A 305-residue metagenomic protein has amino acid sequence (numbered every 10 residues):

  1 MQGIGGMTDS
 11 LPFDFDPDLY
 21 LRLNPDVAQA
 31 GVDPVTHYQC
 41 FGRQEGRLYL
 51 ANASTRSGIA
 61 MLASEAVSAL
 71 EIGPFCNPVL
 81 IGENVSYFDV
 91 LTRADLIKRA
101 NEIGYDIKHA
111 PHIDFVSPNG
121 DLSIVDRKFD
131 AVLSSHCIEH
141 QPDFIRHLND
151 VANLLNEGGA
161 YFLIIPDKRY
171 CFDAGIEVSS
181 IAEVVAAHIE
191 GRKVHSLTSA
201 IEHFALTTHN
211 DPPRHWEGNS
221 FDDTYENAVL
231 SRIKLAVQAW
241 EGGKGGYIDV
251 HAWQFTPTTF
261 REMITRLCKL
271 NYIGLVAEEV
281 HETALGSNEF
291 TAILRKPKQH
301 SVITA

Functional and structural regions predicted by a protein language model:
M1-R56: Charge-rich, low-complexity intrinsically disordered regions
S10, A131-P142, D249-Q254, H281: Short, charged/polar micro-motifs that form catalytic or ligand-binding hotspots
Q44-L48, Q299-T304: Short, charged/polar, Gly/Pro-enriched secondary-structure boundary elements
A51-V67: Active-site donor-binding segments of glycosyltransferases and PAPS-dependent sulfotransferases
A53, A69, G274-V276: Eukaryotic beta-rich interaction modules
M61, V67-G175, A292-K296: Conserved SAM-binding loop
I107-D121, R146, D150-N156, A160-H300: S-adenosyl-L-methionine-dependent methyltransferase catalytic module, highlighting the catalytic core
